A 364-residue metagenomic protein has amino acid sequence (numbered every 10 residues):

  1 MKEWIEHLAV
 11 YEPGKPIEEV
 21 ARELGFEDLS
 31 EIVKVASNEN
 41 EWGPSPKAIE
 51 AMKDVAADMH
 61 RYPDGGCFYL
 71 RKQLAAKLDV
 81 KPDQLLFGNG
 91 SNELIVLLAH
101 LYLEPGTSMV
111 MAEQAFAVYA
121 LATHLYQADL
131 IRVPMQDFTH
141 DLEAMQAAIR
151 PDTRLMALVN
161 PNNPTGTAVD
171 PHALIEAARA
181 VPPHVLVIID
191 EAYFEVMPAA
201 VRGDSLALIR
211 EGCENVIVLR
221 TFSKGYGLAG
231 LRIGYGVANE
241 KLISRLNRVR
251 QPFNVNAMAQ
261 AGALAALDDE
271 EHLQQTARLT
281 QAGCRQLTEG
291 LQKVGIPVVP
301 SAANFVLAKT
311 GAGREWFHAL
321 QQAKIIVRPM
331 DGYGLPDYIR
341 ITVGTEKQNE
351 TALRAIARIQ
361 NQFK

Functional and structural regions predicted by a protein language model:
M1-R61: N-terminal "arm"/small-domain region of PLP-dependent enzymes with the aminotransferase-like
E31, K81-L85, P105-S108, D152 (+4 more regions): Short acidic capping loops at alpha-helix termini that bridge into adjacent secondary structure
H60-S108: Phosphate-binding glycine-rich loop
G66, N215-V299: PLP-dependent aminotransferase class I/II
L101-L158: PLP-dependent aminotransferase-like
H124, L142-D152, P164-V187, Y193-S223: Active-site pre-lysine segment of PLP-dependent enzymes
Q281, E289-A323: Conserved PLP-binding catalytic core of the aspartate aminotransferase-like
Q322-A323, G332-K364: PLP-dependent enzyme catalytic core of the Aspartate aminotransferase-like
